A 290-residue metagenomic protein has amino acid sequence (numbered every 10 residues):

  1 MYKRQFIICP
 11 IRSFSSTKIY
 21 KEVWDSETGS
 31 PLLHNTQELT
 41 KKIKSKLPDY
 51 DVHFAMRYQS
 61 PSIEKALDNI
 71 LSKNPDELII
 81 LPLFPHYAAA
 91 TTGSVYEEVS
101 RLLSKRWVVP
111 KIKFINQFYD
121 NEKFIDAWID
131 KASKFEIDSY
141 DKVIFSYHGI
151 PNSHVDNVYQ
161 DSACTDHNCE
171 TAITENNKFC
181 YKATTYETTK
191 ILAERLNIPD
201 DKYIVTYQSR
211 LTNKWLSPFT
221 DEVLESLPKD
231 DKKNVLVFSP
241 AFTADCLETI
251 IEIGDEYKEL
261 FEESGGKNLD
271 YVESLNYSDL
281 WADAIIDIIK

Functional and structural regions predicted by a protein language model:
K3-K290: Active-site-proximal alpha-helix that buttresses catalytic centers in soluble enzyme cores
